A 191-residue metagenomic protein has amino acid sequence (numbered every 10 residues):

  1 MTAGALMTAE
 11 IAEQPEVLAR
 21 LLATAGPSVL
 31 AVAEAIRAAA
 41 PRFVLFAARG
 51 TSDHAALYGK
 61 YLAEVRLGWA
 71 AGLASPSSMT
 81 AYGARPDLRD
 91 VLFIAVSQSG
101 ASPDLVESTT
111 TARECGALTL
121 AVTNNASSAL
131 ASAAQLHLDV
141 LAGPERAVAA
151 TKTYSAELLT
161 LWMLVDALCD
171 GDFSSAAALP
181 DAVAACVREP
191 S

Functional and structural regions predicted by a protein language model:
M1-R42, R188: An N-terminal, well-structured beta->alpha segment
L18, Y58-Y61, S191: Tryptophan-centered motif/residue detector
P27-A31, M79-R85, S191: Structural motif
R37-A184: Glycine-rich phosphate-binding loops that contact phosphosugars or nucleotide phosphates
A185-S191: A general structural motif
